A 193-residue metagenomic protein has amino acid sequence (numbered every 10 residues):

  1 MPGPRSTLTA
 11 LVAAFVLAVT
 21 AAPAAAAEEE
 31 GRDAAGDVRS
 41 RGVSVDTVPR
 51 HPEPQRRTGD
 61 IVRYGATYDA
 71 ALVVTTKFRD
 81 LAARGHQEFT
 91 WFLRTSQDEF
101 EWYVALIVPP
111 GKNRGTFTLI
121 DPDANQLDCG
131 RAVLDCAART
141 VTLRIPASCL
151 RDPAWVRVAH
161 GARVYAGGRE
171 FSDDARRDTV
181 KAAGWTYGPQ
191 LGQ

Functional and structural regions predicted by a protein language model:
P2-S6, P23-H86, D98-D123, G168-Q193: Order/disorder boundary and secretion-linked terminal/linker segments
A10-T20: Bacterial N-terminal signal peptides
D60-Y64, C129-L134: Beta-strand-rich interaction surfaces with strong enrichment in secreted/lumenal proteins
T75-K77, F92, R144-P146: Residue-level recognition of well-ordered beta-strand positions that form the cores of beta-sheet-rich folds across
R84-L93, R157: Beta-strand acidic-aromatic groove motif in beta-rich domains, primarily in extracellular
G111, V133-R139: Short proline/glycine- and polar residue-rich coil/turn motifs
A137-R151: Localized edge beta-strand/strand-to-loop motifs within extracellular or lumenal beta-rich domains
C149-G168: Short, surface-exposed ligand- or partner-binding patches at beta-edge/loop junctions that are enriched in aromatics
